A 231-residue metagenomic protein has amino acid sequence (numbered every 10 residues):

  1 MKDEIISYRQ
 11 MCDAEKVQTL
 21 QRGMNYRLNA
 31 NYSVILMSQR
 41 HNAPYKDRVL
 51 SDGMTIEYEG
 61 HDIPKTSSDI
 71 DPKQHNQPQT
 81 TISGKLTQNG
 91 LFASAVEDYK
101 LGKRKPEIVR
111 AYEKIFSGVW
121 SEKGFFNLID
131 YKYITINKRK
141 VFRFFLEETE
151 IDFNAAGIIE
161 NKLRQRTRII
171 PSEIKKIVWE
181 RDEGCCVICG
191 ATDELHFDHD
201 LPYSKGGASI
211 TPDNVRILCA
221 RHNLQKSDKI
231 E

Functional and structural regions predicted by a protein language model:
K2-S121: Acidic, glycine-rich low-complexity segments with interspersed aromatic residues
L36-M37, F144-E148, I217-C219: Short beta-strand element of the conserved SAM-dependent methyltransferase core
V96, E150-C185, S209, D213: Short, charged surface segments at domain edges that flank catalytic/cofactor-binding sites
R104-P106, K123, V141, T192: Eukaryote-biased feature marking scaffold/signaling PDZ-domain proteins and nuclear chromatin regulators
A111, V187-I188: A structural signal for short, well-ordered beta-strand segments and their strand-loop junctions that often border
K114-K162: Compact mixed alphabeta submodule
C189-I217, I230: Histidine-centered nuclease catalytic patch
A220-E231: Long, charge-rich boundary regions
